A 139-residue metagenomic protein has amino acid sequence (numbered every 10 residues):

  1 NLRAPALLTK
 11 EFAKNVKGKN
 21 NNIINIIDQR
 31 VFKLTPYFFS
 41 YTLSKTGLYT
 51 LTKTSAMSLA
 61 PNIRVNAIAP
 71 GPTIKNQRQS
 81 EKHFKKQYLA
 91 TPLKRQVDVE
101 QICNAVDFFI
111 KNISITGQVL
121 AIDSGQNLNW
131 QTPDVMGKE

Functional and structural regions predicted by a protein language model:
N1-G18, A56-M57, P61, D107-K111: Amphipathic alpha-helical dimer-interface segment in Rossmann-like NAD(P)H-dependent oxidoreductases
N1-P5, T9, P36, S44 (+2 more regions): Short alpha-helix in the Rossmann-fold core of NAD(P)-dependent oxidoreductases
R3, N22-G47, T52-A60, P72 (+1 more regions): Catalytic loop of short-chain dehydrogenase/reductase
V16, S40-T42, G47-T50, L89-T91 (+1 more regions): Conserved N-terminal glycine/acidic-rich loop preference
D28-R30, A67-I74, T91, Q96 (+2 more regions): PG/GG-rich flexible active-site loop of Rossmann-like NAD(P)H-dependent oxidoreductases, especially the SDR superfamily
Y49, L59-T73, I115-I122: Conserved Rossmann-fold SDR core element
A67-T91, W130-E139: A glycine/serine/threonine-rich, flexible loop-to-helix segment that serves as the NAD(P) cofactor-binding "lid"
V99-I122, N127: C-terminal substrate-recognition "lid" of short-chain dehydrogenase/reductases
